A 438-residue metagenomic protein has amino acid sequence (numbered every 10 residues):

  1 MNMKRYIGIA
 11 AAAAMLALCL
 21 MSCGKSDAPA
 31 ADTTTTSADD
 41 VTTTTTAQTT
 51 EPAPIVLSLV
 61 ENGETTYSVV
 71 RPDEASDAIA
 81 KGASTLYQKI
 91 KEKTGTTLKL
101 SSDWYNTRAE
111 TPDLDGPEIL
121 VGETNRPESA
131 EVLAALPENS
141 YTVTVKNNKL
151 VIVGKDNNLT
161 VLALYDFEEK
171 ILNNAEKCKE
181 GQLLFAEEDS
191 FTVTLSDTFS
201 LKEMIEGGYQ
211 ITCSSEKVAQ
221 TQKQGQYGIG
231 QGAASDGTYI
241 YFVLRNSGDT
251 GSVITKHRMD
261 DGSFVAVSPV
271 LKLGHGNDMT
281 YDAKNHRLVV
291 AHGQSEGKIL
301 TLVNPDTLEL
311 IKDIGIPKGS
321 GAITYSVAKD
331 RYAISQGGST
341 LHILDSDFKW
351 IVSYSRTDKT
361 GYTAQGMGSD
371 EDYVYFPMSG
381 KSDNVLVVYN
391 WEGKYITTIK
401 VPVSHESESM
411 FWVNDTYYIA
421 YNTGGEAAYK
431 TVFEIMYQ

Functional and structural regions predicted by a protein language model:
L18-S22: C-terminal motif of bacterial Sec signal peptides marking the signal peptidase cleavage site
A38, T42-S200: Solvent-exposed alpha-helical segments and adjacent loops that form catalytic or protein-interaction surfaces
M204-I211, Y241-P269: Beta-propeller domains
I211-G225, S263-V270, E309-G315, W350-D358 (+1 more regions): A short beta-strand motif characteristic of beta-propeller blades
G225-A234, L273-Y281, I316-A328, K359-S369 (+1 more regions): Repeated scaffold domains used in trafficking and secretory/extracellular systems, primarily beta-propellers
G237-T238, K284-H286, A328-R331, E371-Y373 (+1 more regions): Short coil/turn segments that connect the beta-strands within blades of beta-propeller domains
D249-T255, E296-L302, G338-D345, S382-V388 (+1 more regions): Structural motif
G262-L288, H292: Blade-loop segments of beta-propeller domains
